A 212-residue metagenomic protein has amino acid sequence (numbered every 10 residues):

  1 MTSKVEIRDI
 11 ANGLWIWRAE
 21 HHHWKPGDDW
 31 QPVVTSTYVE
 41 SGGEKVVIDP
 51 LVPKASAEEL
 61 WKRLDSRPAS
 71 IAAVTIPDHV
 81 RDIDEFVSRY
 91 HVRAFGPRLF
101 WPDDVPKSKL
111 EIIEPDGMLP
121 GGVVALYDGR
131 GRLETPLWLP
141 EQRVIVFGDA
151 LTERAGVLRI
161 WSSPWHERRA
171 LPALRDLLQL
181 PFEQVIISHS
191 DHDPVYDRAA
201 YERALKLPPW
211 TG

Functional and structural regions predicted by a protein language model:
T2, E6-R8, N12-W15, A19-H22 (+2 more regions): Metallo-beta-lactamase
V5-E6, T35-T37, P115, T135: Residue-level detector of beta-strand structural context in well-folded domains
H22-I71: Pre-active-site segment of Zn-dependent metallo-hydrolases
V52-R98, F182-V185: Active-site metal-binding motif and surrounding structural segment of the metallo-beta-lactamase
A57-E59, D82-D84, P106, G156-V157 (+1 more regions): Short glycine-/acidic-enriched loop or helix-start segments at secondary-structure transitions that form or flank
R98-P102, L151: Short, acidic/turn-prone active-site loops that include or flank metal/cofactor- and phosphate-binding residues
P102-E111, A155: Short, charged, surface-exposed secondary-structure boundary motifs
K109-L139: Internal catalytic-core helix/loop-beta-alpha segment that presents or stabilizes conserved functional determinants
